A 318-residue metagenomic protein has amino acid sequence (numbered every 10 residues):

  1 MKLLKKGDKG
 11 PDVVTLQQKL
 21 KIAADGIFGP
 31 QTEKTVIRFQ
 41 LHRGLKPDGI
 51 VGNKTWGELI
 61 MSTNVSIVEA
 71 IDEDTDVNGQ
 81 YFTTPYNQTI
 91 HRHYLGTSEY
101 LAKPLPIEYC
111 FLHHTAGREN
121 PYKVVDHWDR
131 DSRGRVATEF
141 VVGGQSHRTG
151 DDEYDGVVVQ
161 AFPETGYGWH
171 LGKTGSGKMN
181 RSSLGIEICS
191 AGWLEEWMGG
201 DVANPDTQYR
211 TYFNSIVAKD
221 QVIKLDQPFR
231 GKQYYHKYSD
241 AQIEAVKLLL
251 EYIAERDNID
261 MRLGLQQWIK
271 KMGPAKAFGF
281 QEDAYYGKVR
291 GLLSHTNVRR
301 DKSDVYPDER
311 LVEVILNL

Functional and structural regions predicted by a protein language model:
L3-M61: Short acidic, glycine/serine/threonine-rich helix-capping segments at coil-helix boundaries
K9, A116-G117, V298-R299: Short polar catalytic/cofactor-binding loops
A24, P47, R256-M272, A277-F280: Surface-exposed patches in mature extracellular/periplasmic domains of secreted proteins
T35-R38, H42, L249-Y252, G291: Alpha-helical scaffold segments in carbohydrate-active enzymes
H42-P47, N64-V65, R299-D304: Secretory-pathway/luminal and periplasmic proteins that interact with or process carbohydrate-rich
S62-Y81, Y86: Intrinsically disordered, low-complexity, Pro/Ser/Thr/Asn/Gly/Ala-rich spacer/linker segments adjacent to signal
N78-I259: Active-site-adjacent loop/helix surface patches within enzyme catalytic domains that shape the substrate-binding cleft
K178, P205, K237, A245-L248 (+1 more regions): Catalytic cores and adjacent binding grooves of peptidoglycan-active enzymes
